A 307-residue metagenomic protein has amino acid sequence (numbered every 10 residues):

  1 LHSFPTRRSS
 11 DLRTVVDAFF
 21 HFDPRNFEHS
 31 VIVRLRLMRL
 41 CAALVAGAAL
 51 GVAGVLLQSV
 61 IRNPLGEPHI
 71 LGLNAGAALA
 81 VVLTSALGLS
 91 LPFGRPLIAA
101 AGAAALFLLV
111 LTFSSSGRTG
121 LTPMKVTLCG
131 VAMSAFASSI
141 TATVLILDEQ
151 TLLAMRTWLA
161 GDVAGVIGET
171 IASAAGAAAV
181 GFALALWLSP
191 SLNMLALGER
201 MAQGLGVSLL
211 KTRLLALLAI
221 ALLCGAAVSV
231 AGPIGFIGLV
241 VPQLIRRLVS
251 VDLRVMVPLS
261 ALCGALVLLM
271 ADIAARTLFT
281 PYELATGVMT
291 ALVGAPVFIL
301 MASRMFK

Functional and structural regions predicted by a protein language model:
L1-S3, R7-K307: Alpha-helical transmembrane segments in inner-membrane proteins
